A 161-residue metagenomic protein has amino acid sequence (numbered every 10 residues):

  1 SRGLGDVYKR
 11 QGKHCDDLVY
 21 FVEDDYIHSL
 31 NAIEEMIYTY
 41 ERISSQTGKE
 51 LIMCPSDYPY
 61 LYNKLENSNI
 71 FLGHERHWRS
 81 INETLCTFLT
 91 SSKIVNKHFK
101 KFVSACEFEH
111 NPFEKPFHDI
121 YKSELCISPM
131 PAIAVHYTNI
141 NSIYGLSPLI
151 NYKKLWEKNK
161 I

Functional and structural regions predicted by a protein language model:
S1-Y8: Short, small-residue-biased leader/transition segments that mark boundaries at the very start of proteins
R2, I52, C126-S128: Conserved beta-strand scaffold positions in the cores of enzyme catalytic domains, especially in NTP/NDP-utilizing
K9-L18: Active-site nucleotide-sugar/metal-binding loop of Leloir-type enzymes
K9-R10, N67-L72, S142-P148: Short, surface-exposed amphipathic charged segments that create phosphate/polyanion-binding patches used for binding
L18, I27-K101: Conserved catalytic core of nucleotide-sugar-dependent glycosyltransferases
S92-K93, K97-I161: C-terminal catalytic/acceptor-binding lobe
